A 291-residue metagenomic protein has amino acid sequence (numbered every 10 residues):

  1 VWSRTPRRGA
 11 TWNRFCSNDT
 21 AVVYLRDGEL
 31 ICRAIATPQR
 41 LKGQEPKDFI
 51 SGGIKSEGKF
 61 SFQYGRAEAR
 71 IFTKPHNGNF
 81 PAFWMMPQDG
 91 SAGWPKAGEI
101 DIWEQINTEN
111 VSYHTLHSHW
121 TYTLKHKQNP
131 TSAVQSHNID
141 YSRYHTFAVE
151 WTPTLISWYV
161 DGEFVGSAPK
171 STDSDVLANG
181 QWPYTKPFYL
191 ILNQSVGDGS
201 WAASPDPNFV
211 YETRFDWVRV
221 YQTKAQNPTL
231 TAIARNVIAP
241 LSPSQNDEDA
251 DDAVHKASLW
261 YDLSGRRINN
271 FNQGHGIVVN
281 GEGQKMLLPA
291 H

Functional and structural regions predicted by a protein language model:
V1-L230, A234-V237: GH16 jelly-roll
N236-H291: C-terminal outer-membrane/trafficking sorting elements
